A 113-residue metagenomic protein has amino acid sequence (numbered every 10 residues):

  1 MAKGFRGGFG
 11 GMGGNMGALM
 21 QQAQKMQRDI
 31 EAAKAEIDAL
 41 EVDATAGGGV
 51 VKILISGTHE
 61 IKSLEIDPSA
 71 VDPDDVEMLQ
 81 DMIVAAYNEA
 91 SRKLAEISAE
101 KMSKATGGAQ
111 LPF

Functional and structural regions predicted by a protein language model:
M1-D38, K93-F113: Long amphipathic alpha-helical segments used for membrane anchoring, targeting, substrate engagement, or oligomerization
N15, D75-M82: Conserved acidic
Q22-S63: Short, contiguous, helix-prone interaction/anchoring segments in small proteins
V50-K52, D72-P73, S91: Short beta-strands and strand-coil junctions in structured, solvent-facing domains, enriched
E65-P73, I83: Amphipathic, hydrophobic secondary-structure cores in small proteins
M82, A86-I97: Stable alpha-helical structural segments in soluble proteins, enriched in small hydrophobic residues
